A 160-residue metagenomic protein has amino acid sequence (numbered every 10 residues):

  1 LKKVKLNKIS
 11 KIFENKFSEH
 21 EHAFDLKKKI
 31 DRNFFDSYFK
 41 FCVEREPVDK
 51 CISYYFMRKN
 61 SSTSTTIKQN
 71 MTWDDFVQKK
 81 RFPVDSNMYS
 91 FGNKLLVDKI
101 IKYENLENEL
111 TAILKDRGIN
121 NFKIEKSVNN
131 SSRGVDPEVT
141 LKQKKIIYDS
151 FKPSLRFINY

Functional and structural regions predicted by a protein language model:
L1-Y160: Membrane-interface amphipathic segments in extracytoplasmic regions
